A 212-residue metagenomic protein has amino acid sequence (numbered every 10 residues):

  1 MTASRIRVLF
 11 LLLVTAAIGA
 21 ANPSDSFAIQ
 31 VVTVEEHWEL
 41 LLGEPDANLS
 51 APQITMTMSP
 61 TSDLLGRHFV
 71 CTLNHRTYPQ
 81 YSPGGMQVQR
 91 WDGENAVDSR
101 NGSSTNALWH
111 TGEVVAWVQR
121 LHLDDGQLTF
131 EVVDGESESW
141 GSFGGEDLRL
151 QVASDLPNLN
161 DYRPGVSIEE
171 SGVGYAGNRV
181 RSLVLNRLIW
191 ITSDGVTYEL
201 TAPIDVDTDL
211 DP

Functional and structural regions predicted by a protein language model:
T2-F10: Bacterial N-terminal signal peptides that target proteins for export
L9-A17: Bacterial N-terminal signal peptides
N22-N95, D211-P212: Secretory/extracellular carbohydrate-interaction modules and structurally similar beta-sandwich "look-alikes"
I29, H110-G112, L123: Surface-exposed coil/turn segments at beta-strand junctions on protein surfaces, enriched
W38-L40, L121-D125, E136: Beta-strand elements of well-folded, non-transmembrane domains
R90-V118: Short, aromatic/His-centered strand-loop micro-motif at the edge of beta-sheets
V115-L123, L128-V132: Short tryptophan-centered beta-strand motifs in secreted/extracellular beta-sheet-rich domains of glycan-recognition
T129-P212: Aromatic sugar-binding interfaces of carbohydrate-active proteins
